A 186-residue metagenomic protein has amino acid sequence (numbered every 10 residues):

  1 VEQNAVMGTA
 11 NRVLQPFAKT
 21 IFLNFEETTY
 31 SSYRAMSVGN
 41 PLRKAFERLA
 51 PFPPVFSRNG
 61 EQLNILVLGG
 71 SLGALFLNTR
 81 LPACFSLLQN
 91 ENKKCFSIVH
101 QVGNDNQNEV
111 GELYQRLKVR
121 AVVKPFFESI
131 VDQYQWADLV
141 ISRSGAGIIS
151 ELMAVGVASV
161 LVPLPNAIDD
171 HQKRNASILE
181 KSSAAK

Functional and structural regions predicted by a protein language model:
V1-P53: Active-site-proximal region of nucleotide-activated glycan assembly enzymes, centered on histidine/acidic-rich loops
M7-N11, N24-S31, E109, I148 (+1 more regions): Short, glycine/polar-rich helix-capping loops at beta-to-alpha or helix-loop-helix junctions that flank or form
P16-F17, Q135-W136, A154: Alpha-helix C-terminal capping/helix-to-coil transition sites in glycosyltransferase folds
T20-F22, A35, V140-I141, S159 (+1 more regions): Short, well-ordered beta-strand core segments
E26, G70, G103, S144-G145 (+1 more regions): Short glycine-/small-residue-rich Rossmann-like dinucleotide-binding loops
P51-F52, S57-V140, K173-S177, K181: Donor-nucleotide binding loops and adjacent catalytic segments primarily of GT-B fold Leloir glycosyltransferases
Q135-I149, V157-A158: Acidic donor-binding loop of glycosyltransferase active sites
A154-K186: Catalytic binding pocket for nucleotide-activated donors in carbohydrate/polymer assembly enzymes
